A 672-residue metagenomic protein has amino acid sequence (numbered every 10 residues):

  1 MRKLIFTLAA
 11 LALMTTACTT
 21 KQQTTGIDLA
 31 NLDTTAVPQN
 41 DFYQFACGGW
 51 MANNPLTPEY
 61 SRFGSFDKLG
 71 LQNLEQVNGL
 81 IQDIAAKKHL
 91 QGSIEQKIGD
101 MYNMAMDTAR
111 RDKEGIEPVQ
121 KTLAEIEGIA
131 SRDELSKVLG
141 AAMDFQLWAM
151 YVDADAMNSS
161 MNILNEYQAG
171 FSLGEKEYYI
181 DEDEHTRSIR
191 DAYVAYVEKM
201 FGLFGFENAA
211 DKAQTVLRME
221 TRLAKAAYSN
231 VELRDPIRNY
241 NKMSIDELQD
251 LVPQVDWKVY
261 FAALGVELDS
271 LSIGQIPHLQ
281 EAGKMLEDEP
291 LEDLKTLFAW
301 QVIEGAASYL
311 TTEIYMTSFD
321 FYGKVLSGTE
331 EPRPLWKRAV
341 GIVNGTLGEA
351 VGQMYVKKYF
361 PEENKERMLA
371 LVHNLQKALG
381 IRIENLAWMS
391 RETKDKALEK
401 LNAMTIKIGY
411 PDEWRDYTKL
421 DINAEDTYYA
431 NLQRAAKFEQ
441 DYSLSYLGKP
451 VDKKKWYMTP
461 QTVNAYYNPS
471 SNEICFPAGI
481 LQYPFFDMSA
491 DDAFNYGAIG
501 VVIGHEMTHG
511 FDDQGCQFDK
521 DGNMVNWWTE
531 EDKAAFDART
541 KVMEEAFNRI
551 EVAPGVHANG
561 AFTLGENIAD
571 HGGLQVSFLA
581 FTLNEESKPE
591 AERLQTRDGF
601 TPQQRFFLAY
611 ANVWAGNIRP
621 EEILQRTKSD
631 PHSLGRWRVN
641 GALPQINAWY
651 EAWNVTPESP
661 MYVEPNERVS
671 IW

Functional and structural regions predicted by a protein language model:
M1-L4: Positively charged n-region of N-terminal signal peptides that target proteins for export
T15-A17: C-terminal motif of bacterial Sec signal peptides marking the signal peptidase cleavage site
T19-Q23: Bacterial lipoprotein signal-peptidase II cleavage site
N31-A52, Y179, D183-F201, W388-R391 (+2 more regions): Hydrophobic/aromatic-rich, well-ordered segments within soluble, folded domains that form packed cores
V37-D41, F45-R110: Active-site-surrounding "flap" and adjacent substrate/cofactor-binding loops of secreted or lumenal enzymes, prototyped
W50-N54, L173-G174, P484: Short, solvent-exposed loop/turn elements at domain surfaces
G70, L251-Q254, S272-I276, R333 (+3 more regions): Intrinsically disordered, low-complexity linker/terminal regions across diverse proteins
I84-A370, N374: Noncatalytic, helix-rich "gating/capping" subdomain that lines the substrate-entry/channel surface of large enzyme
